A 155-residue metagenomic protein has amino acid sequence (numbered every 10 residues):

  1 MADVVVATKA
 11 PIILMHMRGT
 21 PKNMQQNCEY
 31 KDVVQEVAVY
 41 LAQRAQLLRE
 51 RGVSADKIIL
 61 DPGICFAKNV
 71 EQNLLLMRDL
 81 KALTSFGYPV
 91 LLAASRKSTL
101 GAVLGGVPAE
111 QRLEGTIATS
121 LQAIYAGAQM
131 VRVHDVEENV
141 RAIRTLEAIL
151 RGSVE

Functional and structural regions predicted by a protein language model:
M1-R51, A67-E155: Active-site-adjacent loop and "lid" segments of alpha/beta metabolic enzymes
A55-K57: Short acidic capping loops at alpha-helix termini that bridge into adjacent secondary structure
I64: Active-site metal-binding loops of divalent metal-dependent hydrolases
